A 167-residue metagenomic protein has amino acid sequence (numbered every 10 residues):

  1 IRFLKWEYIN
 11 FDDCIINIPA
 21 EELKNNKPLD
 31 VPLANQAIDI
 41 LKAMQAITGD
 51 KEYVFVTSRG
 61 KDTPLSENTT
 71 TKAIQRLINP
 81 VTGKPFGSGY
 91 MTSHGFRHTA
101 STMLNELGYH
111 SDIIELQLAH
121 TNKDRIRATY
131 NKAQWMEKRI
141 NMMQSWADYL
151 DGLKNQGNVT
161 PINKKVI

Functional and structural regions predicted by a protein language model:
R2, I9-F11, K24-N26, A34 (+7 more regions): Active-site-proximal structural scaffolding
R2-A46, T121-N122: Conserved tyrosine-mediated DNA breakage-rejoining catalytic core shared by Y-recombinases
F3-W6, A20, E52, D62 (+3 more regions): Generic secondary-structure boundary/loop-capping signal
W6, R97-H98, I162-I167: A glycine-rich phosphate-binding loop feature that marks nucleotide/adenosyl-phosphate handling sites
E7-I15, S88-Y90, L107-N131, G152-N158: Short, polar N-cap/turn motifs at the start of nucleic acid-interacting alpha helices
V31, A43-V54, R59-D62, N68-L116 (+1 more regions): Short, basic (Lys/Arg/His-rich) helix/loop patches that form interaction surfaces in the mid-to-C-terminal regions
N35-D39, A43, I47-K51, V56-D62 (+2 more regions): C-terminal secondary-structure termini that scaffold catalytic or DNA-interacting sites
